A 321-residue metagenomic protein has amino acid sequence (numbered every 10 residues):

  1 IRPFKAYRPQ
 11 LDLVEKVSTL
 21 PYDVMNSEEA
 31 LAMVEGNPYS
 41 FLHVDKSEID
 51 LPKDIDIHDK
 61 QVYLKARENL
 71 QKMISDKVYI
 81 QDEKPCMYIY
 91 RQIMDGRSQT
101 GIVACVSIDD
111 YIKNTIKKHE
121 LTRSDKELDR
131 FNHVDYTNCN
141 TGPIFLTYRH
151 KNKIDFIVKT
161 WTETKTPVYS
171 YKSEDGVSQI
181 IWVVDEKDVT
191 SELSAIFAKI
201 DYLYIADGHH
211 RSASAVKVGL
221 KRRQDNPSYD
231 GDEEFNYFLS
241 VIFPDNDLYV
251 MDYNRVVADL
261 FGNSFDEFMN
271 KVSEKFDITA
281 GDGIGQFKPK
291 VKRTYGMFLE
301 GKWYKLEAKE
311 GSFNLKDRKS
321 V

Functional and structural regions predicted by a protein language model:
I1-S320: Surface-exposed, charge/polar-rich loops and edge strands
